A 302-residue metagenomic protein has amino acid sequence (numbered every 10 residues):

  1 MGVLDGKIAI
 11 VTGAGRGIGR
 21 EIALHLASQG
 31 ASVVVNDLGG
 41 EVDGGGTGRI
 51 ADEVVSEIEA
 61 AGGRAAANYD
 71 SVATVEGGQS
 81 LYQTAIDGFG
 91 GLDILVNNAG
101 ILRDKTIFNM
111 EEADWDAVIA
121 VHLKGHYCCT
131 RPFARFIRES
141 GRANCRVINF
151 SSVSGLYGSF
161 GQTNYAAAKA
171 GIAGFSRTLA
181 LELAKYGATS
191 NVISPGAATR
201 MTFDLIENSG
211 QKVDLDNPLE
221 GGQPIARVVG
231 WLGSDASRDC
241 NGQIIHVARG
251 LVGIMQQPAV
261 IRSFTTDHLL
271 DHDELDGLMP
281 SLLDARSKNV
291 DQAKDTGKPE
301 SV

Functional and structural regions predicted by a protein language model:
G2-V35: Canonical Rossmann dinucleotide-binding motif of NAD(H)/NADP(H)-dependent dehydrogenases/reductases, specifically
D5, A61-R64, T84-N97, R103 (+1 more regions): A glycine-rich helix->loop->beta "capping" turn within Rossmann-like NAD(P)(H)-dependent oxidoreductase domains
L26, R64, G91-D93, A173 (+2 more regions): Conserved Rossmann-fold SDR core element
T106-I107, E111-I119: Substrate-binding pocket helix/loop in short-chain dehydrogenase/reductase
T130, A168, S176: Active-site helix of classical SDR
S152: Residue(s) in the substrate-gating loop at a strand-loop-helix junction that position the organic substrate next
K212-V302: C-terminal helical subdomain
